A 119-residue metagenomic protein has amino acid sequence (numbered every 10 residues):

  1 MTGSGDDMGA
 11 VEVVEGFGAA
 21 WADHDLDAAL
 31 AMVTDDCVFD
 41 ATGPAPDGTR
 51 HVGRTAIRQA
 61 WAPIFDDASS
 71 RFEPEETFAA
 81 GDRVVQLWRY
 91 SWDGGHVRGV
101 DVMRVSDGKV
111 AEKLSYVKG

Functional and structural regions predicted by a protein language model:
M1-D35: Short, low-complexity N-terminal intrinsically disordered segments enriched in polar/charged residues
T2-G9, R58-G119: A beta-strand edge to alpha-helix "cap/lid" segment located at domain peripheries
F17, W21, F39, H51 (+3 more regions): Aromatic side chains
A28, M32-T77: A solvent-exposed, acidic/Ser-Thr-rich amphipathic alpha-helical stretch
